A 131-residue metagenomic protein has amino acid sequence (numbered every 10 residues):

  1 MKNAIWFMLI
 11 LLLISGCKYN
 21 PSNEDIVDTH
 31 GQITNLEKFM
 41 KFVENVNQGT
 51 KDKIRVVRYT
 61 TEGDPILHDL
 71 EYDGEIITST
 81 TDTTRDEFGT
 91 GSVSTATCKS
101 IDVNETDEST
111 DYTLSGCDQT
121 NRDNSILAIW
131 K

Functional and structural regions predicted by a protein language model:
M1-S15: Sec-dependent bacterial lipoprotein signal peptides
N3-W6, P21, T113, N124-I126: Short, basic/polar N-terminal leader/transit segment immediately after the initiator methionine
F7, F39-F42, F88: Phenylalanine-focused residue identity feature
F7, T29-Q32, T120: Alpha-helical interaction segments
C17-I76: N-terminal export/targeting and maturation segments
T61-K131: Extracytoplasmic electrostatic interaction patches
